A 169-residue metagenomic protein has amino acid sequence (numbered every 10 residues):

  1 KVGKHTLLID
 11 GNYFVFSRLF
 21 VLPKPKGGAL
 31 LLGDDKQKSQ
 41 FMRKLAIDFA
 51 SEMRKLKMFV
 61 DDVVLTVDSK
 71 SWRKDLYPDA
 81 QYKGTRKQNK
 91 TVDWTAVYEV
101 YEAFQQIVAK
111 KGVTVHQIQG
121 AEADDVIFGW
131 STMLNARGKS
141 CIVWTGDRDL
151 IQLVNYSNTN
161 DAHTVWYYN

Functional and structural regions predicted by a protein language model:
V2-I142, N155-Y168: Noncatalytic, basic helical substrate-engagement surface that gates or grips nucleic-acid strands
G146-L150: Short, polar loop motifs at secondary-structure junctions
